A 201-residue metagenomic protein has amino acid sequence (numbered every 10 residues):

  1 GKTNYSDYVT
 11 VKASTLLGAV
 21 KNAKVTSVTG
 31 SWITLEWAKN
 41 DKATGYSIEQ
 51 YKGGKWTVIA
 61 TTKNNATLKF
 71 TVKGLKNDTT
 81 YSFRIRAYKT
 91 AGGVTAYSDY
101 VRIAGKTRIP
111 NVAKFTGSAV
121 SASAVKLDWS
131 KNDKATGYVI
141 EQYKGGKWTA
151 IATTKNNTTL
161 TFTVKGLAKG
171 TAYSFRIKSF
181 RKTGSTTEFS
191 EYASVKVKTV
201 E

Functional and structural regions predicted by a protein language model:
G1-K2, K52-K55, A91-G93, K144-K147 (+1 more regions): Solvent-exposed strand-loop boundary residues in beta-sheet-rich modules
G1-T3, V72-A91, V164-G184: Beta-strand-rich modules
T3-D41, N77, V94-K134, K169 (+1 more regions): Pro/Thr/Ser/Gly-rich low-complexity, intrinsically disordered linker/stalk tracts
V20, W37, I48, V72 (+6 more regions): An aromatic-rich alpha-helical recognition segment common to small helix-rich domains
T34, Q50-Y51, A60, V72-K73 (+6 more regions): Short, surface-exposed linear motifs at loops/turns and structural transition points
N40-A60, T67, R84, Y100 (+4 more regions): Extracellular low-complexity, O-glycosylation-prone stalks/linkers
A66-F70, T90, T158-F162, K182 (+1 more regions): Repeated polar recognition positions within modular binding domains
